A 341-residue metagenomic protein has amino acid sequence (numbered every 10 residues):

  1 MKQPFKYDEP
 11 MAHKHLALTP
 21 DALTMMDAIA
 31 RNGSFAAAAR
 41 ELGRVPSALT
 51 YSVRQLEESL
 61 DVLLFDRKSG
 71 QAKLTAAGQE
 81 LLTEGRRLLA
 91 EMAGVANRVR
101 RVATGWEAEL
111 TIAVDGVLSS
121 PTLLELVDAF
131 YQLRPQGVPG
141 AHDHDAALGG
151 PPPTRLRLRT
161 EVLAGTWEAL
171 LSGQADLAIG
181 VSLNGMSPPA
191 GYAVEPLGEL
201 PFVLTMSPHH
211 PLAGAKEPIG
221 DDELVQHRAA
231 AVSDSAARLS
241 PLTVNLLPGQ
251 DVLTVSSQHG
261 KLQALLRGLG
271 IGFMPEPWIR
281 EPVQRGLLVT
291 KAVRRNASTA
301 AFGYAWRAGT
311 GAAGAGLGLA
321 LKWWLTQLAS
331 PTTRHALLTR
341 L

Functional and structural regions predicted by a protein language model:
M26, A38-A39, T75, F130: Hydrophobic two-helix hairpin corresponding to the core of helix-turn-helix DNA-binding domains
D27-V45: Short helix-boundary/capping micro-motifs
N32, E41, Q55-L63, L133: Residue cluster at the C-terminal edge of the helix-turn-helix DNA-binding motif
V45-A48, S52-Q55, L126: Residues within the DNA-recognition helix of helix-turn-helix
E57-A76: A short LG(V/I)-centered, amphipathic sequence patch enriched for acidic residue(s) preceding the LG motif
S59-L60, L81-A103, Y304, P331-L337: Alpha-helical linker/hinge and terminal dimerization helices associated with HTH transcriptional regulators
E107-P189: Central regulatory/effector-binding core of bacterial HTH transcription factors
A190-L269, M274-T299, L319-L341: C-terminal regulatory
